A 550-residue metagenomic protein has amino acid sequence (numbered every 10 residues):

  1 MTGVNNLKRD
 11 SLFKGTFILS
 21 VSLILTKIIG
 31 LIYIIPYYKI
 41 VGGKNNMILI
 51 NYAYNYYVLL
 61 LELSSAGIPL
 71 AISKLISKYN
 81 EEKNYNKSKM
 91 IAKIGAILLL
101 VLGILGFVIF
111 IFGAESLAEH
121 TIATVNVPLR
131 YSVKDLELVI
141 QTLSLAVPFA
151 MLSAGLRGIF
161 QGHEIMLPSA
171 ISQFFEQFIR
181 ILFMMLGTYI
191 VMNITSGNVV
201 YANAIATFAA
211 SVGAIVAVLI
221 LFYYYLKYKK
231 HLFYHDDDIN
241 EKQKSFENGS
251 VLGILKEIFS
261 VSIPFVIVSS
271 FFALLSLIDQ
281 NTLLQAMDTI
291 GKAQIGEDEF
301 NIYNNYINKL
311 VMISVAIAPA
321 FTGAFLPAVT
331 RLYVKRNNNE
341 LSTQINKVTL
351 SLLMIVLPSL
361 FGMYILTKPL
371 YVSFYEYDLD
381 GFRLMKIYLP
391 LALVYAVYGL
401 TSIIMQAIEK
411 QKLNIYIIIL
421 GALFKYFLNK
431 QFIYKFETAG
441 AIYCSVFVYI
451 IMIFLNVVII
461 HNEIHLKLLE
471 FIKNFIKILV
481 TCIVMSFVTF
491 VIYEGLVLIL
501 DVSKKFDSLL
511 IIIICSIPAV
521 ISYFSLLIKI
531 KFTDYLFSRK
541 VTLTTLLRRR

Functional and structural regions predicted by a protein language model:
M1-I32, N86, M90, Q243-S269 (+2 more regions): N-terminal membrane topogenesis motif
T2-G3, V491-R550: Membrane-proximal transmembrane or re-entrant/amphipathic helices at the cytosolic face
S11-I72, K78, F107, I111 (+1 more regions): Signature of the first transmembrane helix
L75-A96, E299-L389, L393, V397: Specific pore-lining/lateral-gate transmembrane helices of multi-pass inner-membrane transport and insertion machines
A118-Q141, Y364-Y395, V502-F506: Interfacial segments at transmembrane-helix termini and the short loops linking adjacent helices
F149-Q173, P390-L420, Q431, K435: Membrane-interface junctions at transmembrane-helix termini in multi-pass inner-membrane proteins
L167, F178-Y224, K412, L420-F454 (+3 more regions): Membrane-interface helix-loop junctions in multi-pass transport and translocation proteins
G187-M192, V212-F246, Y449-L498, I521-S538: C-terminal transmembrane helix end/exit motif
